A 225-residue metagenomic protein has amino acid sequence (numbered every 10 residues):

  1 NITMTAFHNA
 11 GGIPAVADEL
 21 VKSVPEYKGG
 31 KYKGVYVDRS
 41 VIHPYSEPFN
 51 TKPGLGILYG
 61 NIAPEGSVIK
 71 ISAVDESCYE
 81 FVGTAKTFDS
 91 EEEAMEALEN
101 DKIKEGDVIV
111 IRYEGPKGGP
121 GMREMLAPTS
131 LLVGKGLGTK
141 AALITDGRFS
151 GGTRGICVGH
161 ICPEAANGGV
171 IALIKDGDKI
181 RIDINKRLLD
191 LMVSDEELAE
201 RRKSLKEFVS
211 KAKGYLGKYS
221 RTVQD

Functional and structural regions predicted by a protein language model:
N1-E164, G169-D225: Catalytic or ion-coupling anion/metal-binding cores of large enzyme and transporter domains
